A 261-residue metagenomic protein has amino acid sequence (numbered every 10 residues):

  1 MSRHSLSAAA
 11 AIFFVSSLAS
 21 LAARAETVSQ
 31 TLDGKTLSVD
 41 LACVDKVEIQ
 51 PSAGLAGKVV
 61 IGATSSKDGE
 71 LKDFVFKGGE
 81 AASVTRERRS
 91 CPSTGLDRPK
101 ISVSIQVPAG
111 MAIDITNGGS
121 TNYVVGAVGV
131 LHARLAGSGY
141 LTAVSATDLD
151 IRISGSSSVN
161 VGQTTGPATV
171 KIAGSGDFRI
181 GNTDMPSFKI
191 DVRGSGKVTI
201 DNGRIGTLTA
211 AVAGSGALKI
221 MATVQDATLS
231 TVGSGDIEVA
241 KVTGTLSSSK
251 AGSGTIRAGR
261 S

Functional and structural regions predicted by a protein language model:
M1-A10: Bacterial N-terminal signal peptides that target proteins for export
A9-S20: Bacterial N-terminal signal peptides
L21-A136, Y140-S154, N160-T169, R179-K189 (+3 more regions): Acidic (Asp/Glu) and glycine-rich low-complexity loops/linkers that are typically intrinsically disordered
V161-Q163, A168-S261: Short, surface-exposed interaction patches in beta-rich subdomains that mediate adhesion/assembly near membranes
